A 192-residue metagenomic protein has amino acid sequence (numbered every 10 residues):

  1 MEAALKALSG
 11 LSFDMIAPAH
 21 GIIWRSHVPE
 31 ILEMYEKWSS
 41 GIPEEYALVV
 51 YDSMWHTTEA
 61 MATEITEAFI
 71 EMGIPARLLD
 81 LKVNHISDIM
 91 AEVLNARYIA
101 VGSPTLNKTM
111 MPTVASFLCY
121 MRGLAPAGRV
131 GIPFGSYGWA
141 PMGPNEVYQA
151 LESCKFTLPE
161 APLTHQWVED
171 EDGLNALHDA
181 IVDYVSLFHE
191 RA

Functional and structural regions predicted by a protein language model:
M1-I23, E64-L81, I89-A192: FMN-binding flavodoxin-like domain, especially the glycine-rich phosphate-binding loop
F13, H20-A47: Terminal amphipathic helices with adjacent charged low-complexity linkers/tails
Y46-V50, I132: Conserved beta-strand elements of the Class I
V50-E71: Short, charged N-terminal beta->alpha structural module
H85: Active-site loop segments of alpha/beta catalytic cores
